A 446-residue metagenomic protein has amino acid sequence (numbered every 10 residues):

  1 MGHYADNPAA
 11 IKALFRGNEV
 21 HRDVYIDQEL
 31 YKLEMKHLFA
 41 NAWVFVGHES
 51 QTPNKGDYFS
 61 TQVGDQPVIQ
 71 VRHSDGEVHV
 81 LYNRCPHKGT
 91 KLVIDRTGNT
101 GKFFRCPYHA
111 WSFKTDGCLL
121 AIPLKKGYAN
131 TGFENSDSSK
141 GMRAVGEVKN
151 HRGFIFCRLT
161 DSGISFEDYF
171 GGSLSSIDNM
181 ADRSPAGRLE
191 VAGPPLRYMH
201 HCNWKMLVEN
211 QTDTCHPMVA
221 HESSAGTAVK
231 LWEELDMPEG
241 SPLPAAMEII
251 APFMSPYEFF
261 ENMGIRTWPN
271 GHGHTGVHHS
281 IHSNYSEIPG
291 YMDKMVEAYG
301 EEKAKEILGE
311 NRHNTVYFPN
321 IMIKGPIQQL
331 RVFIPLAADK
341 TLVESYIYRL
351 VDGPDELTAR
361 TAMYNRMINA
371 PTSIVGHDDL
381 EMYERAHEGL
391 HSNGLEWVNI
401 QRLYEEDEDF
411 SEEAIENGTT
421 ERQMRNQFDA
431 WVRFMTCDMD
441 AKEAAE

Functional and structural regions predicted by a protein language model:
M1-A10, K442-E446: Basic/polar N-terminal segments that are highly enriched at the extreme N-terminus, encompassing both cleavable
P8-R22, G187: Short, contiguous pre-domain boundary segments
D23-V24, Q28-G64: Glycine/alanine-rich phosphate-binding loops at beta-alpha junctions
F39-W43, T90, H216: Generic structural signal for secondary-structure transition and capping sites
A40-P53, L124-G132, N311-Y317: Short Pro/Gly-enriched beta-strand edge/turn motifs at strand-loop
Q51-S175: Rieske [2Fe-2S] iron-sulfur-binding domain
R72, E77, G146-E446: C-terminal catalytic domain of Rieske-type non-heme iron oxygenases
